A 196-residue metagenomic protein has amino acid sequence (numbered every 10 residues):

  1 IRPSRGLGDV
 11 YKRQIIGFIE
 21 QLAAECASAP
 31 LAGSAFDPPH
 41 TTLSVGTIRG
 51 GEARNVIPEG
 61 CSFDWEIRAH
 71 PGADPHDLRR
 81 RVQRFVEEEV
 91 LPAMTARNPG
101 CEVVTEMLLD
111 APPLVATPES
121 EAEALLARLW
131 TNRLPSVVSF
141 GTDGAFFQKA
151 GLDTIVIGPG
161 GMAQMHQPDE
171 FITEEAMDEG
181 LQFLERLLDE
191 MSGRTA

Functional and structural regions predicted by a protein language model:
I1-L7, Y11: Single conserved hydrophobic/aromatic residue that forms the stacking wall/gate of nucleotide- or nucleobase-binding
D9-I16, G60-E66, Q182-L184: Active-site-proximal alpha-helical segments within enzyme catalytic domains
I15-D37, S44-T47, P99-A196: An extended, acidic, His-containing surface patch that forms the Zn2+-binding/catalytic region of metallohydrolases
P30-R68: Glycine/acidic-rich beta-strand-loop module
A69-D74: A generic structural motif
L78-E87: Short amphipathic alpha-helices in soluble, non-transmembrane regions that often serve as interface/regulatory elements
V90-M94: Anionic-ligand binding region
